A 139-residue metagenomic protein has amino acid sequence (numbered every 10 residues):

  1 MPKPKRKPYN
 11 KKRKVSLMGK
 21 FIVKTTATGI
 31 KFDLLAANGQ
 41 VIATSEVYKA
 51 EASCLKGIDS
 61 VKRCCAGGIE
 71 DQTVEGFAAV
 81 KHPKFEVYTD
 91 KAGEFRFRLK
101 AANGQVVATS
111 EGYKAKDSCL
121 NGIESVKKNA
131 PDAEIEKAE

Functional and structural regions predicted by a protein language model:
P2-L17: Short, Lys/Arg-enriched N-terminal segments with co-localized hydrophobic residues within the first ~10-30 amino acids
K12-V15, I58, A66, I123 (+1 more regions): Low-complexity, intrinsically disordered short peptide segments enriched in small/polar/basic residues
S16-A27, R63-K91, A133-E139: Intrinsic disorder/low-complexity detector
K20-Y48, G57-V61, P83-K114, S118-V126: A structural feature that tracks compact, well-ordered secondary-structure segments with a strong bias toward
E51: Flexible, glycine- and charge-enriched loops at secondary-structure boundaries
